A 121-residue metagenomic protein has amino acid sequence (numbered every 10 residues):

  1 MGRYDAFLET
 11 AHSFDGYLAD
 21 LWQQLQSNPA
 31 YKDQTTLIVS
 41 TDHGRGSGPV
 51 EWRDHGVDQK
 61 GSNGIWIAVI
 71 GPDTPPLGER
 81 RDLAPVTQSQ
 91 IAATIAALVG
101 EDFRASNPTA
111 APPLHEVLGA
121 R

Functional and structural regions predicted by a protein language model:
M1, G46-V50, P76-E79: Extracytoplasmic/secreted cell-surface and envelope-processing proteins
M1-D20: Active-site His/acidic residue clusters
T10, P29, D33, H55-G61: Extended hydrophobic/aromatic segments used for targeting, binding, or gating
F14, L18, Q88-A92, N107 (+1 more regions): A structural signal for well-ordered alpha-helical scaffolds and beta->alpha junctions
Y17-R53, I95: Metal-dependent active-site segment of extracytoplasmic phospho-/sulfohydrolases and closely related
P49-D54, V117-R121: Charged, often glycine-rich, active-site loop that binds/positions anionic groups
D54-E101: Substrate-binding rim/cap in mid-to-C-terminal beta-strand-loop elements of soluble/periplasmic
V86, V99-R121: Polar, surface-exposed loop/tail segments that function as active-site lids or cofactor/substrate-recognition elements
